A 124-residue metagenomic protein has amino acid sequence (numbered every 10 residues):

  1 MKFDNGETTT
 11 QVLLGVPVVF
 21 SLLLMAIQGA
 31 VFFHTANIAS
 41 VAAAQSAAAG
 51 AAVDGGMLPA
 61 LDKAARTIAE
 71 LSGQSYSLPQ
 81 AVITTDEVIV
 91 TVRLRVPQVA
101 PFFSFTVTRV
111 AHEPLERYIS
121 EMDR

Functional and structural regions predicted by a protein language model:
M1-D62: Alpha-helical assembly-interface signal, strongest on the long, hydrophobic N-terminal helix that forms
M57-R124: Short, conserved structural patches
